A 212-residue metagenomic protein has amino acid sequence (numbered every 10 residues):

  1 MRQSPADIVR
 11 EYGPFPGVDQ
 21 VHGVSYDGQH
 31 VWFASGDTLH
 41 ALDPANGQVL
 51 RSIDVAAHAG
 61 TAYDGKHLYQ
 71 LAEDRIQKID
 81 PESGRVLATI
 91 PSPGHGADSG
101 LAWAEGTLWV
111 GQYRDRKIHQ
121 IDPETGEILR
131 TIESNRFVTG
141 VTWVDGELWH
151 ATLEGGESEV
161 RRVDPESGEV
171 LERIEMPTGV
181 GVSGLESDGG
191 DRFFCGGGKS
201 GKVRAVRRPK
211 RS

Functional and structural regions predicted by a protein language model:
M1-D7: Blade/loop signatures of beta-propeller domains
I8-F15, Q48-I53, R85-P91, E127-I132 (+1 more regions): A short beta-strand motif characteristic of beta-propeller blades
F15-G28, V55-G65, P93-E105, N135-G146 (+1 more regions): Beta-rich, blade/repeat-based domains predominating in secreted/periplasmic proteins but also intracellular
V31-D37, L68-D74, V110-D115, H150-G155 (+1 more regions): Conserved beta-strand positions in repeat-built beta-propeller and related beta-rich domains
H40-A41, Q77, H119, R161 (+1 more regions): WD40 beta-propeller blade core
D43-G47, D80-G84, D122-G126, D164-G168 (+1 more regions): Short loop/turn segments that connect beta-strands within beta-propeller blades
A88-R116, Q120: Hydrophobic, well-structured mid-protein blocks that either form specific transmembrane helices
V182-S212: Blade-level signature of beta-propeller repeat domains, shared across WD40, Kelch, NHL, RCC1 and BNR/Asp-box propellers
